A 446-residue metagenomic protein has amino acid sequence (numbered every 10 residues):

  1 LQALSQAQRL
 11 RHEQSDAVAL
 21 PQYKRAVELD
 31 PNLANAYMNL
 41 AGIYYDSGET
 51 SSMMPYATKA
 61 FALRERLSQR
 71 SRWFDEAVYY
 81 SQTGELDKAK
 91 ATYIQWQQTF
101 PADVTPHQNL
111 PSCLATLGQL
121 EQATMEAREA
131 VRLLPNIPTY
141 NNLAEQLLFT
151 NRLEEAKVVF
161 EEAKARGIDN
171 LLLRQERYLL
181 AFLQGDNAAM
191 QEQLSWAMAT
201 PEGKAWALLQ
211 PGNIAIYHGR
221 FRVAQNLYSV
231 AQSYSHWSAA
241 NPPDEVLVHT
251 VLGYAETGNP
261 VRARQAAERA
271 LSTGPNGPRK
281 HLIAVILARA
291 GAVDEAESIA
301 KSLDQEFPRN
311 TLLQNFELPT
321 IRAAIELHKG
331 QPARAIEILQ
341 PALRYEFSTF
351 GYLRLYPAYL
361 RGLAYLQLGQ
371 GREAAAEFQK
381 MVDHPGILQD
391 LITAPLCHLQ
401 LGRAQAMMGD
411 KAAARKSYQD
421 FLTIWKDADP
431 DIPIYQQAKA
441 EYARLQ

Functional and structural regions predicted by a protein language model:
L1-L171, A188, Q225, Q331-A335 (+4 more regions): Acidic, proline/glycine-rich low-complexity intrinsically disordered segments
E28, F61-A62, Q98, R132 (+8 more regions): Amphipathic alpha-helical segments of tetratricopeptide repeats
P31, L67-S68, P101, L134 (+9 more regions): Residue signature of alpha-solenoid helical repeat architecture, marking inter-repeat boundaries and helix-start
A36, R70, P106, T139-Y140 (+10 more regions): TPR alpha-solenoid repeat register
N39, W73-D75, N109, N142-L143 (+8 more regions): Canonical tetratricopeptide repeat
R334-L391: Generic long, charged, amphipathic alpha-helical segments
R415-Q446: Terminal, low-structured helical/coil segments at or just beyond the last alpha-helical repeat
